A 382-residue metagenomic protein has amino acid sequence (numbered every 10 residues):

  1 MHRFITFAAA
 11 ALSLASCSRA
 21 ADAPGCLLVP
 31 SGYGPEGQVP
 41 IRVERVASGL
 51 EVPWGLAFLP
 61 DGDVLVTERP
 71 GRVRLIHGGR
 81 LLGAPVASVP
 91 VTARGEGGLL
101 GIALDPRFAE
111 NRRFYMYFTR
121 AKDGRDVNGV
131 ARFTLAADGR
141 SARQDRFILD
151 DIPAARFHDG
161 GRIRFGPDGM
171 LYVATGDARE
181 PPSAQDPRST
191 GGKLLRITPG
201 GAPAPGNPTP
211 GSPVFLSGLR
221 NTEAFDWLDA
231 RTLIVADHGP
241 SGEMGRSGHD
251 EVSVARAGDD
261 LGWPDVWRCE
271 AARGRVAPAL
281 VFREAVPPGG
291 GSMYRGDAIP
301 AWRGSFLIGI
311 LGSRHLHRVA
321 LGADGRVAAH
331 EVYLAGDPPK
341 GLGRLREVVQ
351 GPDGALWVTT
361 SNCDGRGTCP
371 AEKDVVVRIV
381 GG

Functional and structural regions predicted by a protein language model:
D22-Y33, G97-L99, R107-A109, D177-V332 (+2 more regions): Beta-propeller domain segments
E44-G71, P287-M293: Beta-strand-rich domains and repeat architectures in extracellular enzymes and scaffolds, especially beta-propellers
R45-E51, V86-R94, I148-A155, P213-S217 (+2 more regions): Surface loop/turn motifs at the tips and blade-to-blade linkers of beta-strand repeat domains
A47, W54-A57, A103, R164 (+3 more regions): Conserved beta-strand position repeated across blades of beta-propeller domains
D63, R72, R113, M170-Y172 (+3 more regions): Generic structural signal for coil-to-beta-strand starts
L65-A87: Beta-propeller domains
L82-P106: Blade-loop segments of beta-propeller domains
V127-R164: Asp-box/WD-like beta-propeller blade repeats and closely related beta-sheet repeat scaffolds
